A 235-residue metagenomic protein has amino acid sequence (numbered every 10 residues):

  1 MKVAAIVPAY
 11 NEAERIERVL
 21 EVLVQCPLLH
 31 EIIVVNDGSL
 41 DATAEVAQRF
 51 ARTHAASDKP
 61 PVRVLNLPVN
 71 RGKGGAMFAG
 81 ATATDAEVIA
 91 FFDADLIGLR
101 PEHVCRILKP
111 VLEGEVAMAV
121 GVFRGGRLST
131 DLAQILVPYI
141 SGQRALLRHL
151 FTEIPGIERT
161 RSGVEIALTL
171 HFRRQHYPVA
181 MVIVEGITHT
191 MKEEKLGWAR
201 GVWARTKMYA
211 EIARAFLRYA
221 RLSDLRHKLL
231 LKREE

Functional and structural regions predicted by a protein language model:
K2-A4, E31, A167: Cell-envelope/extracellular polymer assembly enzymes that use nucleotide-activated donors
E12-Q25: Short, well-formed alpha-helical segments that are part of the catalytic scaffolds of diverse glycosyltransferases
N36-E45: A conserved acidic beta->alpha catalytic loop
L67-T84: Glycine-rich, basic loop-to-helix element that forms the pyrophosphate-binding segment of sugar-nucleotide handling
I89: Short aromatic/hydrophobic "clamp" motif used to bind/position activated sugar donors
P101-V120: Conserved donor-nucleotide/metal-binding helix-loop-beta segment in metal-dependent transferases, i.e., the alpha-helix
A119-A133: Short beta-strand-to-loop element that shapes/binds the nucleotide-sugar donor at the catalytic cleft/hinge
R159, R173-E235: Hydrophobic helical membrane-anchoring modules
